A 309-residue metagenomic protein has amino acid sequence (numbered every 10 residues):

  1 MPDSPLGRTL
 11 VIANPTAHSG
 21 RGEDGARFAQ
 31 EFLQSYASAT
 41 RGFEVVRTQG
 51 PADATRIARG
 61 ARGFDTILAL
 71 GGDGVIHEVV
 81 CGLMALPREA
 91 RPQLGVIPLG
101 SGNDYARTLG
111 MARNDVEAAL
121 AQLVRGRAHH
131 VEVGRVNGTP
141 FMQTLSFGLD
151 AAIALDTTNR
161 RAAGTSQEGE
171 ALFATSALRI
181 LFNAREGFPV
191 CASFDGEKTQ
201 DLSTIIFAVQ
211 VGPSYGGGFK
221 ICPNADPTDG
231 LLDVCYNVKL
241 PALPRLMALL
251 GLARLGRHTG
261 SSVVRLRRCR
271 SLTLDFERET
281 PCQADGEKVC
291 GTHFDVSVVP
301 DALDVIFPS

Functional and structural regions predicted by a protein language model:
M1-I67, H77: ATP/NTP phosphate-donor binding region
A13, V45-T48, M84-I205: Catalytic core of DAGKc-family lipid kinases
E23-G25, V80-L83, R107-L109, K220-I221: Short amphipathic alpha-helical segments
D73: Polar, low-complexity loop segments and adjacent catalytic/binding residues used for recognizing and processing sugar
S146, D150, A208-C222, K288: Glycine-rich phosphate/pyrophosphate-binding beta-alpha loops
D150-I153, Q200-L202, S214-G218, A242-R245: Short acidic/glycine-rich loop or secondary-structure boundary segments that cap or lie
N159-L172, G217, P223-P244: Gly/Ser/Thr-rich active-site loops/lids in small-molecule metabolic enzymes that frequently grip phosphoryl groups
F194-D201, D226-P227, L232, Y236-S309: ATP/nucleoside-binding phosphotransfer catalytic cores, i.e., glycine-rich phosphate-binding loops
